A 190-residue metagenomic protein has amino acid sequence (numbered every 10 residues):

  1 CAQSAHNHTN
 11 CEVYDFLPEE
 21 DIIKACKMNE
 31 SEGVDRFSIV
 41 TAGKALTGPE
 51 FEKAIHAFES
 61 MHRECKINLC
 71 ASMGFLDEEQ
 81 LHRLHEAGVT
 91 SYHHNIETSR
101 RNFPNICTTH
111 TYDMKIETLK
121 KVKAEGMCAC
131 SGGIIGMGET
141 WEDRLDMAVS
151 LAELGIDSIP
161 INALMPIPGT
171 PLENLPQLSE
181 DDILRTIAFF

Functional and structural regions predicted by a protein language model:
C1-D21: Canonical Radical SAM [4Fe-4S] cluster-binding loop centered on the CxxxCxxC motif and its immediate flanking residues
A5-N10, F37-E50, N102-F103, A163-L175: Glycine-rich, proline-tolerant flexible connector loops at the mouths of alpha/beta enzymes
E12-F16, N105-H110, E173-Q177: Short glycine-enriched, charge-decorated loop/helix-capping segments at active-site entrances that position
P18-E32: Alpha-helical scaffold segments that flank or form the walls of functional sites
I22-C26, I55-E59, L81, I116-L119 (+2 more regions): Generic structural signal for well-ordered alpha-helices, preferentially at hydrophobic/aromatic core positions
A25-M28, L76-A87, L145-G155: Short amphipathic alpha-helices and their capping/turn segments at secondary-structure boundaries
E32-L119, A124, C128-S131, M137-E139: Conserved SAM/AdoMet-binding glycine-rich loop
I39, D113-L172, D182-F190: Conserved C-terminal portion of the radical SAM core fold that forms the substrate/S-adenosylmethionine-binding
